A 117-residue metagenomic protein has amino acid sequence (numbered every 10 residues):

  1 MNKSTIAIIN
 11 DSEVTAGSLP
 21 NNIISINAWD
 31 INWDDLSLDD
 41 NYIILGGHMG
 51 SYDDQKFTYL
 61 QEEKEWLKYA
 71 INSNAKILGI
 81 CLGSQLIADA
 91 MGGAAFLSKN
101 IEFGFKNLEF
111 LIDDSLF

Functional and structural regions predicted by a protein language model:
M1-S73: N-terminal beta1-alpha1 cap of cysteine-dependent amidohydrolase-like domains
H48-I112: Cysteine-nucleophile active-site neighborhood
D114-F117: Short helix-loop capping/hinge motifs at secondary-structure junctions, enriched in acidic/polar residues
